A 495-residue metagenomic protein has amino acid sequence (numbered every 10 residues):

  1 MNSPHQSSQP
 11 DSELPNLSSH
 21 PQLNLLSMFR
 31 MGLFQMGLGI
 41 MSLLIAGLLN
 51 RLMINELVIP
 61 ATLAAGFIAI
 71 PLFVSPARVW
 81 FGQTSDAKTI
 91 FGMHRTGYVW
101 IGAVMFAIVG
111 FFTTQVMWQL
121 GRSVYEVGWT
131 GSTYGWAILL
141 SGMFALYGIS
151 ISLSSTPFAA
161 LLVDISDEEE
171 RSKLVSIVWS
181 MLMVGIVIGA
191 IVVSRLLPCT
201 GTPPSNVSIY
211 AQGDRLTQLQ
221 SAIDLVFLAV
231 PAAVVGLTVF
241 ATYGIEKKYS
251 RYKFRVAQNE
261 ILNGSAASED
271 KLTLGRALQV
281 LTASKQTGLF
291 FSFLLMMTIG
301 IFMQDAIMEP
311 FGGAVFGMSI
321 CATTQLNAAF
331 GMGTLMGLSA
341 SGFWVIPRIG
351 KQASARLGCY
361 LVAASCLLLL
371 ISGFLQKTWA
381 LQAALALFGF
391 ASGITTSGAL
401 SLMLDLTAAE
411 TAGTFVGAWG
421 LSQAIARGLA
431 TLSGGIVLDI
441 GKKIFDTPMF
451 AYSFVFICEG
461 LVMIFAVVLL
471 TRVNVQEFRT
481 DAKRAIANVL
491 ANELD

Functional and structural regions predicted by a protein language model:
M1-L25, T130-A145, I149, L153-A159 (+4 more regions): Intracellular loop-helix junctions on the cytosolic face of multi-pass helical membrane proteins
G47-L63, A306-T323: Short amphipathic helix-loop junctions that connect adjacent transmembrane helices in Major Facilitator Superfamily/SLC
A61-T62, A137-I138, E168-I177, I320-C321 (+1 more regions): Loop-to-transmembrane helix entry/capping segments in MFS-fold secondary transporters and related SLC/MFSD carriers
P76-G92, G337-A353, L438: Helix-to-loop junctions at the C-terminal end of transmembrane segments in multipass secondary transporters
A87-M105, I346-Y360, T447: Cytoplasmic membrane-interface "Motif A"-like loop-to-helix N-cap segments of 12-TM Major Facilitator Superfamily
W100-T133, Y360-Q376: C-terminal ends and interior cores of transmembrane alpha-helices in multi-pass membrane transporters/permeases
L153-S166, I394-A408: Intracellular juxtamembrane helix-capping segments at the cytosolic ends of symmetry-related transmembrane helices
A355-G398: C-terminal transmembrane helical hairpin of 12-TM major facilitator-type secondary transporters
